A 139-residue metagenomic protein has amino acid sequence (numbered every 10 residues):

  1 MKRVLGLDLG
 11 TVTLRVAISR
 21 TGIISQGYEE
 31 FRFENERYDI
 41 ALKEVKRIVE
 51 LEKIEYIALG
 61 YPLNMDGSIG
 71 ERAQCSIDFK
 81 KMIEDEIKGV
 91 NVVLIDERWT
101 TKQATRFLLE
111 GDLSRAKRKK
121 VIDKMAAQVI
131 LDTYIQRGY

Functional and structural regions predicted by a protein language model:
K2-L5, V12-Y139: Phosphate- and other anionic-substrate recognition elements at nucleic-acid/protein interfaces
